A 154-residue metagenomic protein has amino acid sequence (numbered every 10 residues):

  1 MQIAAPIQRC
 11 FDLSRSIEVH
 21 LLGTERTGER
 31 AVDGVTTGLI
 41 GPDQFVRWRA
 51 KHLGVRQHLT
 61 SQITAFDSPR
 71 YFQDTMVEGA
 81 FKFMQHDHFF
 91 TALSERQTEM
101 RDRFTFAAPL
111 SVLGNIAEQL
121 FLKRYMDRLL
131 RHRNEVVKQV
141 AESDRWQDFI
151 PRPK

Functional and structural regions predicted by a protein language model:
M1-G41: Hydrophobic ligand-binding cavity/cleft-lining segments
Q2-A4, R49, Q62, F89-T91 (+1 more regions): Generic structural detector for well-ordered beta-strands
I3-A5, H52-G54, A65, A80 (+1 more regions): Beta-strand elements of well-folded, non-transmembrane domains
L21, A31-G79, E95, E99 (+2 more regions): Glycine-rich portal/gate segments that line the openings of hydrophobic small-molecule binding cavities
Q73-R128: Beta-strand/loop substructures that line and gate deep hydrophobic ligand-binding cavities in soluble
